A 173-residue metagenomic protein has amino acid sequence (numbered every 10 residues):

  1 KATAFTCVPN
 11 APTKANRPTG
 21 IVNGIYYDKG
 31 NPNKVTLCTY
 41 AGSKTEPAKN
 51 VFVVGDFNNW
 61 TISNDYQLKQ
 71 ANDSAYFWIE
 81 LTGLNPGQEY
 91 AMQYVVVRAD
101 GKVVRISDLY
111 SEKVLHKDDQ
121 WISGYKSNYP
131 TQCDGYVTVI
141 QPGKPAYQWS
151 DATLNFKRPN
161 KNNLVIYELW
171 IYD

Functional and structural regions predicted by a protein language model:
A2-V51, V103-L164: Basic K/R-rich, polyanion-interacting modules in nucleoproteins and related proteins
C38-E89, V95-Q120: Aromatic-rich carbohydrate-binding modules that target alpha-glucans
W78, I166-E168: Conserved hydrophobic/aromatic beta-strand scaffold that supports enzyme active sites
Y94, L169: Conserved, mostly hydrophobic/aromatic
D173: Phosphate-binding active sites in nucleotide-utilizing proteins
